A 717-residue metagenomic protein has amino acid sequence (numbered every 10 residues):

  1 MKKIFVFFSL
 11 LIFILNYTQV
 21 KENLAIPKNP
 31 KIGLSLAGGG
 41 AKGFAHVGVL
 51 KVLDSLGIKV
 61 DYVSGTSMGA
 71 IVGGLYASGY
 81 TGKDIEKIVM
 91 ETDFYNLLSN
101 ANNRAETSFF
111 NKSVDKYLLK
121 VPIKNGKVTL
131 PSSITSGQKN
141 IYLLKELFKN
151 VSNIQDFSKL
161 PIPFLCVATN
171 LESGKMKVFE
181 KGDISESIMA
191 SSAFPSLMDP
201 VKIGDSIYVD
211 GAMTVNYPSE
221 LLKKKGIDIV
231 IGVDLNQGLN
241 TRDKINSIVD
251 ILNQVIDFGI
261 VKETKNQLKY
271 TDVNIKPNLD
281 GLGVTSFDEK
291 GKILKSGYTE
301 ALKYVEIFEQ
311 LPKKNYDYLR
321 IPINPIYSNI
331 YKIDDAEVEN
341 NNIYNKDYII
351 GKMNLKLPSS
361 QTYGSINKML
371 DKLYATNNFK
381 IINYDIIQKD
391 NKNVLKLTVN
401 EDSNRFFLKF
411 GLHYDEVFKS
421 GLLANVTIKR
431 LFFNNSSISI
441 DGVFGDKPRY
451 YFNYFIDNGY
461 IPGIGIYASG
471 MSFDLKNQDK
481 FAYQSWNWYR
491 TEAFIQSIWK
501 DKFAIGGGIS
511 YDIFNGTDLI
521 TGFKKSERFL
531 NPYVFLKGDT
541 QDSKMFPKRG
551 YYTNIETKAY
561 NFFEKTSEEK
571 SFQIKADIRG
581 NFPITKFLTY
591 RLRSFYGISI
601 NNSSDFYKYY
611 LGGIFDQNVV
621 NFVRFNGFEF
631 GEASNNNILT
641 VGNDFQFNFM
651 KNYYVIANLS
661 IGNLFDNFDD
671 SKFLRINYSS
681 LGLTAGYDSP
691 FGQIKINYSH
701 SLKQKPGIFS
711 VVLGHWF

Functional and structural regions predicted by a protein language model:
M1-A25: Bacterial Sec-dependent N-terminal signal peptides
Q19-T66, G74-D371, A375-I387, N393 (+1 more regions): Patatin-like phospholipase
N240, E309-N324, I509, G550-T553 (+1 more regions): Acidic/histidine-enriched alpha-helical segments
G364, M369, N383-S543, I614-V623 (+3 more regions): Gram-negative/organellar outer-membrane beta-barrel architecture
F410-L412, P532-K537, Q541-M650: C-terminal outer-membrane beta-barrel translocator/porin domains of Gram-negative envelope proteins and their
S469-F473, S510-F514, E556-F562, G597-N601 (+1 more regions): Short glycine-rich beta-strand segments
Q646-Y678: C-terminal hydrophobic structural anchor segments that stabilize assembly/packing rather than catalytic chemistry
